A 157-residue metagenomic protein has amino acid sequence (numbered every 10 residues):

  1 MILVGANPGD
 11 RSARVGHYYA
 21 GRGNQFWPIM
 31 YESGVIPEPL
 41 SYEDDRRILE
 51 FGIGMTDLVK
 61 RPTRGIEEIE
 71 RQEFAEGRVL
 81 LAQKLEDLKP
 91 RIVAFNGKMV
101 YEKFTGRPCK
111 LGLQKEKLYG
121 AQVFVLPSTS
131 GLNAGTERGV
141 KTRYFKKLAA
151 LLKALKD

Functional and structural regions predicted by a protein language model:
M1-A6: Short, hydrophobic/glycine-enriched beta-strand segments
N7, I36, M99-V100, S130: Catalytic metal-binding/acid-base residues of hydrolase active sites
P8-R11, R61-T63, T129-L132: A short, flexible beta-alpha/helix-coil linker loop
S12-Q72: Short, surface-exposed acidic-centric catalytic microdomains
S12-V15, E102-G106, G135-T136: Short glycine-/acidic-enriched loop or helix-start segments at secondary-structure transitions that form or flank
G21-R22, I29, G65-L81, R107-D157: C-terminal capping/extension of enzyme domains
I36-E38, G106-C109: Short gly/ser/thr-rich secondary-structure transition/capping motifs
E50-F104: Internal catalytic-core helix/loop-beta-alpha segment that presents or stabilizes conserved functional determinants
